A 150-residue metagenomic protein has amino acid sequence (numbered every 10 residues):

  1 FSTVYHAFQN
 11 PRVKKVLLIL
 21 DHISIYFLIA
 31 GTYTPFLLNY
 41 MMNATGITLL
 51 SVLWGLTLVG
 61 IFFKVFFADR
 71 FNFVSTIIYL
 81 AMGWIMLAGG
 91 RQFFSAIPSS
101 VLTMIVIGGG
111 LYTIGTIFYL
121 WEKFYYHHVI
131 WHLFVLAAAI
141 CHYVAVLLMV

Functional and structural regions predicted by a protein language model:
F1-V150: Multi-pass alpha-helical transmembrane bundles in non-GPCR membrane proteins that perform intramembrane catalysis
